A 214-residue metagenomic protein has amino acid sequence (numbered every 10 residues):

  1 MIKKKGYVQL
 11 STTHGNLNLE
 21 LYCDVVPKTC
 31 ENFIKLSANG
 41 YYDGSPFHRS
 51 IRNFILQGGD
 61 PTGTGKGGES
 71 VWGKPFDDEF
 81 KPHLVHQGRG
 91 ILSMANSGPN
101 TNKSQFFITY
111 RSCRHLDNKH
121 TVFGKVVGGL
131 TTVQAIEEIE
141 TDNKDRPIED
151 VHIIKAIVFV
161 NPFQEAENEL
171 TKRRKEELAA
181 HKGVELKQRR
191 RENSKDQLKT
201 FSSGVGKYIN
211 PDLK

Functional and structural regions predicted by a protein language model:
M1-K214: Cyclophilin-like peptidyl-prolyl cis-trans isomerases
